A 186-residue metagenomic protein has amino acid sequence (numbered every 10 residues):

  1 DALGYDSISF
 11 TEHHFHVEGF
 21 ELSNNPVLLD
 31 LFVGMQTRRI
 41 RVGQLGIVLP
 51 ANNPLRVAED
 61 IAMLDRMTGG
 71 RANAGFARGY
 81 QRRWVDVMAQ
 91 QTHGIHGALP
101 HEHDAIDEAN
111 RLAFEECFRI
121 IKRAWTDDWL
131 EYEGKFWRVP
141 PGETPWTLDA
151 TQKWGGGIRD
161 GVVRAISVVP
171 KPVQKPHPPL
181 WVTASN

Functional and structural regions predicted by a protein language model:
D1-I40, K175-P178: N-terminal beta1-alpha1-beta2 module of alpha/beta enzyme domains
G4, L22, L31, G46 (+3 more regions): Generic structural signal for short, flexible, solvent-exposed coil/loop and linker residues
I8-F10, R41-I47, A72-F76, L180-T183: Hydrophobic faces of well-ordered beta-strands that scaffold small-molecule active sites in alpha/beta enzyme cores
H16-G19, G43-N52, D104-E108: The substrate-binding groove and active-site-proximal loops of carbohydrate-active enzymes, especially glycoside
V27, A51, A58: Glycine-rich phosphate-binding loop at the start of an alpha helix
I40, V48-P50, Y80-R82: A short acidic, glycine/proline-enriched capping/turn motif at secondary-structure boundaries, especially helix N-cap
R56-N186: Internal, glycine-rich beta/alpha segment that forms the wall or movable "lid" of small-molecule/cofactor binding
